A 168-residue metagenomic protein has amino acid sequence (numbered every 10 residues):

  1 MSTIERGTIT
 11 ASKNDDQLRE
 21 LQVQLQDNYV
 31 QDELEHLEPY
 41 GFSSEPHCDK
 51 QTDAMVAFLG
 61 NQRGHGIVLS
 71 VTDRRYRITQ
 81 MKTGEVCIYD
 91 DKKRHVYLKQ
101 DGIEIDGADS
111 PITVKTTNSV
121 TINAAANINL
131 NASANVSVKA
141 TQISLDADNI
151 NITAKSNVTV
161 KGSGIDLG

Functional and structural regions predicted by a protein language model:
M1-D101: Exposed beta-strand/loop interface patches that mediate assembly or binding
M1-T8, P111, T117-G168: Intrinsic-disorder/coil detector with helix-boundary
H36-E38, K50-D53, G84-V86, H95-L98 (+5 more regions): Short, surface-exposed, polar/charged, turn-prone segments marking secondary-structure boundaries
I67-V68, I105, T159, D166: Short, well-ordered strand-loop elements centered on a beta-strand within folded domains, enriched for acidic residues
G102-E104, T113: Conserved, well-structured core segments that form or line functional sites
